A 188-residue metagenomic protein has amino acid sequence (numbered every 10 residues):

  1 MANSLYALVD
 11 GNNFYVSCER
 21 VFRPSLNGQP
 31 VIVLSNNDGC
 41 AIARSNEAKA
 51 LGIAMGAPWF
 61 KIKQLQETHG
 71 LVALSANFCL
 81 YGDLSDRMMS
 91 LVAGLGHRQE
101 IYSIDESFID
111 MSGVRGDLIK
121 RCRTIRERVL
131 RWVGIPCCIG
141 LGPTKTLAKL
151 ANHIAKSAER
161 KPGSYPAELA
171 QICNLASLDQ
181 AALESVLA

Functional and structural regions predicted by a protein language model:
M1-A188: Gly/Gly-Pro- and Ser/Thr-rich, intrinsically disordered tail segments characteristic of DNA damage-repair and tolerance
